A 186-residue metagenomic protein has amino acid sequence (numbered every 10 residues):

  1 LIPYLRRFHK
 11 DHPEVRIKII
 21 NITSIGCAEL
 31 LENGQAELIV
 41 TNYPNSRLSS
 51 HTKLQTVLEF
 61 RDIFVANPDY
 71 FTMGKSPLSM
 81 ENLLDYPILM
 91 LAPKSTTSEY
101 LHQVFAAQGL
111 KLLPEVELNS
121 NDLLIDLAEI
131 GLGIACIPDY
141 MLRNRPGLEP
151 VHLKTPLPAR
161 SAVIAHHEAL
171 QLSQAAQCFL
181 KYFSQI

Functional and structural regions predicted by a protein language model:
L1-S46, E117-L118: Central regulatory/effector-binding core of bacterial HTH transcription factors
Y4-H12, Q35, E81, S98-K111: Ligand-binding cleft/hinge of the Venus flytrap
E32-T41, D62, L110, A128-A135: Alpha-to-beta junction loops
N42-S49, N121-E149: A ligand-binding cleft/hinge motif common to bilobed small-molecule-binding domains
H51-I88: Flexible hinge/capping segments at coil-to-helix
K53-I63, D139, P146-S161: Short beta-strand->loop
T72-M73, Y86-Q108, L172-A176, L180: Secondary-structure junction motif
P150-I186: A late-sequence structural motif
